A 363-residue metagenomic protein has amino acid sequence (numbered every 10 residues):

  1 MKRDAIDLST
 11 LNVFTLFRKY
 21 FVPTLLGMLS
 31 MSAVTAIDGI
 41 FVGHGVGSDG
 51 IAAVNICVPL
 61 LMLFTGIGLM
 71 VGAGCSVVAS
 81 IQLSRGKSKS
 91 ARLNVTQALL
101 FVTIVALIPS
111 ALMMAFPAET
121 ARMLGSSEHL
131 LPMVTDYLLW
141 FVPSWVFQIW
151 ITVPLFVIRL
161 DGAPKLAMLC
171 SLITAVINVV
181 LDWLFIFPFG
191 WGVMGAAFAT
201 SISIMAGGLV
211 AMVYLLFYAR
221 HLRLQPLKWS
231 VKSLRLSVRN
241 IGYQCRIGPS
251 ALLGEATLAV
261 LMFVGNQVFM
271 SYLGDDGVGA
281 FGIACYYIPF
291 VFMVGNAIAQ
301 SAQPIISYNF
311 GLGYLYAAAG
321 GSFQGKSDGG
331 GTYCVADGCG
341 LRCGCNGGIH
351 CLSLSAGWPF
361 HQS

Functional and structural regions predicted by a protein language model:
M1-T24, A79-S144, G190-G248, I306-S363: Short alpha-helical transmembrane segments in multi-pass integral membrane proteins
T15-V77, P249-M270: Signature of the first transmembrane helix
R18, V34, V71, L112-F116 (+9 more regions): Residue-level signal for transmembrane alpha-helical positions in Major Facilitator Superfamily
M28-S32, G66, A106, S110 (+7 more regions): Residue-level hotspots within the lipid-embedded alpha helices of multi-pass solute transporters
A33-I51, A121-E128, L184-W191, L252 (+3 more regions): Helix-terminus/linker motif at the lipid-water interface of multi-pass membrane proteins
I51-A111, Q148-A167, M270, F281-R342: Small-residue-rich hydrophobic transmembrane alpha-helices
L63, N178-D182, G208-L215, F290-M293 (+1 more regions): Hydrophobic transmembrane alpha-helices of multi-pass small-molecule transporters
G72, F141-R159, A167-N178, A196-M212 (+2 more regions): Short runs within selected transmembrane alpha-helices of multi-pass transporters and secretion channels
